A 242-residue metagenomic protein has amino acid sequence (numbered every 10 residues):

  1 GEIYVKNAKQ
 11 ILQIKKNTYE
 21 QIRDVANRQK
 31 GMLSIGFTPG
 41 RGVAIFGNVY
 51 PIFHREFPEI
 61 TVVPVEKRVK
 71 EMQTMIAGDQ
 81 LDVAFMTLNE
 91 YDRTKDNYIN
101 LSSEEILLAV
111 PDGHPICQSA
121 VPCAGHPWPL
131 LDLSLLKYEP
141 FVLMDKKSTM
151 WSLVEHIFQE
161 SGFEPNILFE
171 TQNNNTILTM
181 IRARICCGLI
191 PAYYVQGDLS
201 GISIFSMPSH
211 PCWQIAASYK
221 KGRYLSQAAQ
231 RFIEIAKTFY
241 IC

Functional and structural regions predicted by a protein language model:
G1, I35, M75-A77, L136 (+2 more regions): Hydrophobic residues within well-ordered alpha-helices
G1-D24, K30: Alpha-helical "hinge/linker" immediately C-terminal to small N-terminal DNA-binding modules
K30-R93, F169-T171: Central regulatory/effector-binding core of bacterial HTH transcription factors
I45, S203-C242: A late-sequence structural motif
R68-L81, T87, K147-S203: Hydrophobic hinge/microswitch elements
R93-E104, L131, N175-G222: Beta-alpha-beta core module
K95-F141: Flexible hinge/capping segments at coil-to-helix
C117, A124-D132, E139-S161, L225-A229 (+2 more regions): Secondary-structure junction motif
